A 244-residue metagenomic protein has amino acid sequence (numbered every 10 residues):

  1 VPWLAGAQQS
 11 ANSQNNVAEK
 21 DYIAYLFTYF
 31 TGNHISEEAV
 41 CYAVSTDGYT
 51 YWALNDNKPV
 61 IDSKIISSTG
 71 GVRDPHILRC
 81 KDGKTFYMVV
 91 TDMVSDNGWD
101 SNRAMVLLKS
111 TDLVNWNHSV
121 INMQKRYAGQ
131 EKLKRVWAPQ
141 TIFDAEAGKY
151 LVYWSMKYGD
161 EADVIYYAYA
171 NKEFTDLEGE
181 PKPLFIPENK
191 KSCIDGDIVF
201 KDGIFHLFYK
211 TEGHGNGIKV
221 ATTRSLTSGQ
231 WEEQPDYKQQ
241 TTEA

Functional and structural regions predicted by a protein language model:
V1-N15: Bacterial Sec-dependent N-terminal signal peptides
N12-V136, I142-E243: Beta-rich carbohydrate-recognition and catalytic domains
